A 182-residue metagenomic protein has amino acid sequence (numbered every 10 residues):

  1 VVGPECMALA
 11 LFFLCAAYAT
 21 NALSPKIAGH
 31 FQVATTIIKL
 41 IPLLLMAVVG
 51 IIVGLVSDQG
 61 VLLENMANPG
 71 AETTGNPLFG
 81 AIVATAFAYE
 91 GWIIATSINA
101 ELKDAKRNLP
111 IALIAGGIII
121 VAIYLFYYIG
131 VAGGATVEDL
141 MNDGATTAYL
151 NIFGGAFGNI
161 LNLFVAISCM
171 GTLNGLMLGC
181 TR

Functional and structural regions predicted by a protein language model:
V1, I114-N174: TM-loop-TM module centered on a large, flexible mid-protein loop between adjacent transmembrane helices in multi-pass
V1-L9, P42, N99-A105, I111-I119 (+1 more regions): Helix-loop-helix connectors at the membrane interface of multi-pass transporters/channels
V2-A10, L14, T36-K39, T73-A81 (+2 more regions): Residue-level signature of transmembrane alpha-helical entry/exit and packing/kink sites in multi-pass membrane
E5-S57, L113-G117: Membrane-interface loop-to-helix entry segments
C15-A19, F79-A86, I160-N174: Hydrophobic alpha-helical transmembrane segments of multi-pass membrane proteins
L23-V33, W92-I123: Hydrophobic, small-residue-rich membrane helices and short re-entrant helix-turn-helix hairpins that build
I37-N68, A86, Y128-A135: Hydrophobic alpha-helical segments and their helix-loop junctions in multi-pass secondary transporters
I93-L102, G158-R182: Membrane-helix boundary/coupling elements in multi-pass transport proteins
